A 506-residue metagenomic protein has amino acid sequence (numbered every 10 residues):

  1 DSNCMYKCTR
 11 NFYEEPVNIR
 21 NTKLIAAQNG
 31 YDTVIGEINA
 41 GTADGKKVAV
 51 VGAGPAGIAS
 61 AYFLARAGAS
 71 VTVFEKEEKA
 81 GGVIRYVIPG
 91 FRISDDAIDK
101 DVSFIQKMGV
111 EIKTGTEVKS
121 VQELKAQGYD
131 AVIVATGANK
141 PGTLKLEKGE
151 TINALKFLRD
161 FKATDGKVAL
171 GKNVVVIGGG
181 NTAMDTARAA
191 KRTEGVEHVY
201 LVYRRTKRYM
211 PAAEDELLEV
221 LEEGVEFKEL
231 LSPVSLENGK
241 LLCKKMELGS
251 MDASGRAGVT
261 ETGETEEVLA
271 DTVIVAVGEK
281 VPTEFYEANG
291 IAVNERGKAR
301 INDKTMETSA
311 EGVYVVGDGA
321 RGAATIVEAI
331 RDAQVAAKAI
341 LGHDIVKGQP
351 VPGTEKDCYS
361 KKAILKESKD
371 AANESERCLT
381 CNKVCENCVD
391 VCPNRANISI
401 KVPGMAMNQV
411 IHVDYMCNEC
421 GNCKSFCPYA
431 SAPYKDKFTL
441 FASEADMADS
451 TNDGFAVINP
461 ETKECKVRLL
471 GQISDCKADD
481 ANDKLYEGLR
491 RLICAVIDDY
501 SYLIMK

Functional and structural regions predicted by a protein language model:
D1-A26, T72, K79, L144-K145 (+2 more regions): Iron-sulfur cluster-binding cysteine motifs and their immediate structural context in ferredoxin-like electron-transfer
D1-S2, V34-A49, R85-Y86, T114-E117 (+9 more regions): Ferredoxin-like iron-sulfur electron-transfer modules
D1-T72, K76-E77, I84-F91, V134 (+4 more regions): Fe-S ferredoxin-like electron-transfer domains and their immediately adjacent linker/connector regions across
P16-R20, K46-E117, P141-E147, D185-L230 (+3 more regions): Beta1-alpha1 glycine-rich phosphate/pyrophosphate-binding loop at the start of Rossmann-like nucleotide-binding domains
A27-T42, K100-S120, P141-E194, N294-K304 (+1 more regions): Glycine-rich dinucleotide-binding loop and its adjacent helix/turn
Y129-G137, I177, A270-V277: Short hydrophobic core segments
G149-G171, M251-A323: FAD-site-proximal beta/loop scaffold in flavoenzymes
V316-D344: A conserved FAD-binding loop/helix module that cradles the flavin
